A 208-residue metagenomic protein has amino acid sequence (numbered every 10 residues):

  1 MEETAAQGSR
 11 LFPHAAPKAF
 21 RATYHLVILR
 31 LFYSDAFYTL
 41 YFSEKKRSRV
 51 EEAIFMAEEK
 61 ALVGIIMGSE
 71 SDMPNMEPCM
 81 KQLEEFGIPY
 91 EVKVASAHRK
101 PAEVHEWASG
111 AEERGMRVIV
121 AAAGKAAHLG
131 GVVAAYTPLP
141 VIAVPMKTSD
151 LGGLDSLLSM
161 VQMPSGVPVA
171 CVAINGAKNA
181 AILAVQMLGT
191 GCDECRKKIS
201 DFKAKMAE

Functional and structural regions predicted by a protein language model:
E3-A5, S9-R10, A15-P17, R21-A22 (+1 more regions): N-terminal amphipathic/hydrophobic targeting modules at extreme N-termini, encompassing cleavable Sec/SRP-type signal
L31-F55: Short, Lys/Arg-enriched N-terminal segments with co-localized hydrophobic residues within the first ~10-30 amino acids
A61-R99: Glycine-rich phosphate/diphosphate-binding loop of Rossmann-like nucleotide-binding domains
M67-P74, G153-E208: C-terminal binding/interaction regions
D72-E77, K100-A102, A123-V132, L151-L154 (+1 more regions): Short glycine/serine/threonine-rich phosphate/pyrophosphate-binding segments that cradle anionic phosphate groups
M80, H105-A108, A135, S149-P164: Active-site-proximal loop->helix
V92-E112: N-terminal beta-loop-helix "entrance" segment that forms/cooperates in small-molecule cofactor or anionic ligand
W107-P145: Glycine-rich phosphate-binding loop
